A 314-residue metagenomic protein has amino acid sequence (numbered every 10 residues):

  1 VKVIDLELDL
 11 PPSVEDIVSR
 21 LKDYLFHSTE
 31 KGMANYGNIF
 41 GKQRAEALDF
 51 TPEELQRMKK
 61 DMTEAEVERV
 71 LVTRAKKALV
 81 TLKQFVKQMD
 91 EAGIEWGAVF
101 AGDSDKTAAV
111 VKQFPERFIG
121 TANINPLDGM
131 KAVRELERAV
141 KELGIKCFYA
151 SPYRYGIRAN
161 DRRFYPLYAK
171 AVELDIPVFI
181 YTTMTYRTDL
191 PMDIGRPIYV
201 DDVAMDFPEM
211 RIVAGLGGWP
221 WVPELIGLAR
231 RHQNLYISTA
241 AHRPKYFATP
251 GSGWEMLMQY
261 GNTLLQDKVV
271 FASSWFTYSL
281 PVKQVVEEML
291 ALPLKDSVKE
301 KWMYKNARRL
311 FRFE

Functional and structural regions predicted by a protein language model:
V1-L6, S13-K76, V80-E91, W96 (+3 more regions): Mid-to-C-terminal alpha-helical segments outside catalytic/metal-binding sites
L6-D9, F100, T121-N123, Y149-S151 (+5 more regions): A cross-family glycoside hydrolase active-site/sugar-binding cleft signature
E7, M89, G97, G120 (+9 more regions): Divalent metal-coordination and catalytic microenvironments
L10, D103, P126, R154 (+4 more regions): Active-site-proximal loop/turn and secondary-structure-junction residues that shape catalytic pockets, frequently
T81-R187, D202, R211: Extended, charged catalytic domains and RNA/DNA-binding interfaces, predominantly in divalent-metal-using enzymes
S104-A108, W221-L225, S279: Short, well-ordered alpha-helical microsegments
V133-A139, G251-W254, E314: Short, surface-exposed amphipathic charged segments that create phosphate/polyanion-binding patches used for binding
L143-C147, G156-V270: Catalytic pocket-lining loop regions of alpha/beta-barrel enzymes, especially the amidohydrolase/enolase/GH5 lineages
